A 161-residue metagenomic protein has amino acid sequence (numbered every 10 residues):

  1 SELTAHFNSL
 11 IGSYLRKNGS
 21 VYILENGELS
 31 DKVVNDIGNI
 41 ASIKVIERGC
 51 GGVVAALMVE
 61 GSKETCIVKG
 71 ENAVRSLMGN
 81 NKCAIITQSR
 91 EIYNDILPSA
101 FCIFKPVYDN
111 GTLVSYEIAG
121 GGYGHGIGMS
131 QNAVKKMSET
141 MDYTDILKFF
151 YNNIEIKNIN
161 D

Functional and structural regions predicted by a protein language model:
S1-D161: Conserved, single-site charged/polar hotspot
